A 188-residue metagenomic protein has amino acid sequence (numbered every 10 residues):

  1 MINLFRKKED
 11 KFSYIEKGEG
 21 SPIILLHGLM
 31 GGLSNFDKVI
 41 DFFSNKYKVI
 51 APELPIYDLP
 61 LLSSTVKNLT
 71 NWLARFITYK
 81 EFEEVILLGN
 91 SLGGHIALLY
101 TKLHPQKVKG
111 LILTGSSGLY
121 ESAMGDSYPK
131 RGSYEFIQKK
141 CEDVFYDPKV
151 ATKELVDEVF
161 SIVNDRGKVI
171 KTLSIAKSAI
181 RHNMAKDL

Functional and structural regions predicted by a protein language model:
M1-K11: N-terminal cap/lid segment of alpha/beta-hydrolase-fold proteins
D10-L59: Conserved HGGG/HGGXW glycine-rich cap/lid loop of the alpha/beta-hydrolase fold
S34, E53-N68, W72, S122: Glycine-rich "HGGG/HGxG" loop immediately N-terminal to the catalytic nucleophile of the alpha/beta-hydrolase
N68-V85: Conserved acidic catalytic loop of the alpha/beta-hydrolase fold
L87-G89, T114: Short beta-strand immediately N-terminal to the catalytic nucleophile in serine-hydrolase-like folds
G89, G93, A97: Gly/Ala-rich beta-loop-alpha elbow adjacent to hydrolase catalytic centers
L98-L103, K107-K139: Flexible "cap/lid" loop of the alpha/beta hydrolase fold
R131-L188: Conserved alpha/beta-hydrolase catalytic His-Asp/Glu region
